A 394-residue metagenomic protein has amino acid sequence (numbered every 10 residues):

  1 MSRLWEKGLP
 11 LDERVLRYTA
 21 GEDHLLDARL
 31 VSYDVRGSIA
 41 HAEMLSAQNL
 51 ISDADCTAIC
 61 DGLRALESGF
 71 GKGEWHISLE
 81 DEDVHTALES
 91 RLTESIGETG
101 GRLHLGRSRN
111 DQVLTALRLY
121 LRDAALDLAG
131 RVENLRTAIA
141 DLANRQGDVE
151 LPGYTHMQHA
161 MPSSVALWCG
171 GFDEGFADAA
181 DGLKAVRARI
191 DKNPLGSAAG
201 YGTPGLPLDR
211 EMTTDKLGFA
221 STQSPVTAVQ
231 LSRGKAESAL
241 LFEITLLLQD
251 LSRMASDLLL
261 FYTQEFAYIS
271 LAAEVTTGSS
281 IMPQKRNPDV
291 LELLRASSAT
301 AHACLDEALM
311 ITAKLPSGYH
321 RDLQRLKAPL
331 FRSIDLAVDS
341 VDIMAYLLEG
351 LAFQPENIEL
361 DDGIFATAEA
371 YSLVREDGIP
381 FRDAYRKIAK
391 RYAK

Functional and structural regions predicted by a protein language model:
M1-G202, P207-D215, S221, T277-G278 (+2 more regions): A helix-coil-helix interface module used to build multimeric assemblies and to scaffold catalytic/cofactor sites
M1-G37, E98-T99, A267, M282-K394: Glycine-rich cofactor/substrate-binding loops
S38, H85, E89, E237-L240 (+2 more regions): Short runs of predominantly hydrophobic/aromatic residues within well-ordered alpha helices that form helix-helix
H41, G62-G69, R91, S95 (+15 more regions): Generic, well-ordered alpha-helical scaffold segments in large soluble proteins
H41-I51, Y120, L167, S238-L246 (+1 more regions): Short, well-ordered beta-strand elements within core beta-sheets of diverse protein domains
S52, P204-D209, R233, F353-Q354 (+1 more regions): General structural signal for secondary-structure boundaries
A58-D61, T227-S232, R386-R391: Short linear loop/turn motifs
L117-R122, A129-G130, N144, Q158-K314 (+2 more regions): Charged, flexible cofactor/metal-binding loops and thiol motifs
